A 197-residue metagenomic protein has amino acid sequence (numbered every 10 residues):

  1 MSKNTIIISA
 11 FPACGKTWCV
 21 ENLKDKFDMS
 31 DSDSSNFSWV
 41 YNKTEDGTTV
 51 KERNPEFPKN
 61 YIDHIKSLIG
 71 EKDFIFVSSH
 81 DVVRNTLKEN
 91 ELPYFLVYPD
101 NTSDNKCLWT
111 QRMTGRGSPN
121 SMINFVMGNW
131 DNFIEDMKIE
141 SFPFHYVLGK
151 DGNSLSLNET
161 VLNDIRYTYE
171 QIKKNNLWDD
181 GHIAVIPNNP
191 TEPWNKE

Functional and structural regions predicted by a protein language model:
M1-K3: Phosphate-binding P-loop
I6-A10, D28-D31, F74-S79, L96: Short, hydrophobic beta-strand segments that form beta-sheet elements in well-ordered domains
I6-L23: Glycine-rich phosphate-binding P-loop
K24-I65: Conserved substrate/cofactor phosphate-moiety recognition/catalytic segment in nucleotide-dependent phosphotransferases
R53-N90: Glycine-rich phosphate-binding loop used to anchor ATP phosphates in small-molecule kinases, encompassing both
N90-R112: Conserved phosphate-donor/acceptor-positioning beta-strand/loop module used by diverse small-molecule
R116-W130: A polyampholytic, Gly/Pro-enriched intrinsically disordered region
E135-E197: NTP-dependent small-molecule kinase module
